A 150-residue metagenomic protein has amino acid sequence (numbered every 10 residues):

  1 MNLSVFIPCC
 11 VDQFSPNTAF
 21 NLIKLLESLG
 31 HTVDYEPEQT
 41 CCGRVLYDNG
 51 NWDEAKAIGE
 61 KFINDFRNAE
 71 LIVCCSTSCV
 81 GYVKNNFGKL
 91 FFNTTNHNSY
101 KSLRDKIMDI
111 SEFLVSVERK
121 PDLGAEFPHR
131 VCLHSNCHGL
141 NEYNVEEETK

Functional and structural regions predicted by a protein language model:
M1-K150: Iron-sulfur cluster-binding electron-transfer modules in prokaryotic oxidoreductases
